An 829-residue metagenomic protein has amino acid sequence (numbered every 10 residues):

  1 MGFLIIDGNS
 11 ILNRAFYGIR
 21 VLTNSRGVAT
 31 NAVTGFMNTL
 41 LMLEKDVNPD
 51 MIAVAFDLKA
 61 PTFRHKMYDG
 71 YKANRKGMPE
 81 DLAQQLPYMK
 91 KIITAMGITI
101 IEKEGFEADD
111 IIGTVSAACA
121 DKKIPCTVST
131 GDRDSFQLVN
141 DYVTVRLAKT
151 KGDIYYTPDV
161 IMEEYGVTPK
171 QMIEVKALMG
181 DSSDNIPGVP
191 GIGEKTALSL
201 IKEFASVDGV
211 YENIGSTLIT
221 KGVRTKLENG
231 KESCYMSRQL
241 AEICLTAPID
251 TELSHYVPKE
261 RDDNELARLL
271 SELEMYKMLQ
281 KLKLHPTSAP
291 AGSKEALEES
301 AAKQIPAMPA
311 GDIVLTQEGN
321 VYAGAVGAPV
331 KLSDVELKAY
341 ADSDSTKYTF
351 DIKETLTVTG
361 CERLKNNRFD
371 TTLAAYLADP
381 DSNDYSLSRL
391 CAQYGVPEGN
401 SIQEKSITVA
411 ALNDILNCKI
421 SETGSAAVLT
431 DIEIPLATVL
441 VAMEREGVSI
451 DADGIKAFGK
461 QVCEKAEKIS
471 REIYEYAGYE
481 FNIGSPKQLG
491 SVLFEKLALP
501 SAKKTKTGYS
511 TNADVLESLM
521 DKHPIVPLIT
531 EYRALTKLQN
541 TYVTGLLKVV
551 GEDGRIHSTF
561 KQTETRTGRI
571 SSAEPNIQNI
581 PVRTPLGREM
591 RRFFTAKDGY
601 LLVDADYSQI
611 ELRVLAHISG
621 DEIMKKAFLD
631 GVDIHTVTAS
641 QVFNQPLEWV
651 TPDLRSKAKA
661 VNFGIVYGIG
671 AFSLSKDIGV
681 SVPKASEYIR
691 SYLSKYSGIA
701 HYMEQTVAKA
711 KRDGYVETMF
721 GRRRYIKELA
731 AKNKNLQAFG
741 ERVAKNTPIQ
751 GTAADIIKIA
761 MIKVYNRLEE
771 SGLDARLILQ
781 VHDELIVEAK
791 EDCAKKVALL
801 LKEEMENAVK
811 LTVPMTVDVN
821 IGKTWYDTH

Functional and structural regions predicted by a protein language model:
F3-L4, G8, R14-A53, D69-G70 (+4 more regions): Conserved RNase H-like, two-metal-ion catalytic cores of nucleic-acid enzymes
T23-N24, A73-I249: Extended two-metal-dependent nuclease catalytic cores across DNA- and RNA-processing enzymes
T99, G152-K176, S183, G319-L440 (+2 more regions): Active-site-proximal helix-loop-helix substrate-binding element of RNase H-like nuclease domains
G230-E336, S343-I352, I402-I580, L601 (+6 more regions): Conserved "right-hand" nucleotidyltransferase catalytic core of DNA-directed polymerases
T372-G399, Q403, T408, Q562-L647: Function-dense linear segments that define catalytic or interfacial modules in macromolecule-processing proteins
I420-I432, L436, I756, A760-V781 (+1 more regions): Active-site palm subdomain of RNA-directed nucleic acid polymerases
R445, H557-S558, Q562-T565, S640-L773 (+1 more regions): Conserved catalytic core of nucleic-acid polymerases
E467-R471, E475-P527, S694-R742, N746-P748 (+1 more regions): C-terminal polymerase-core module
